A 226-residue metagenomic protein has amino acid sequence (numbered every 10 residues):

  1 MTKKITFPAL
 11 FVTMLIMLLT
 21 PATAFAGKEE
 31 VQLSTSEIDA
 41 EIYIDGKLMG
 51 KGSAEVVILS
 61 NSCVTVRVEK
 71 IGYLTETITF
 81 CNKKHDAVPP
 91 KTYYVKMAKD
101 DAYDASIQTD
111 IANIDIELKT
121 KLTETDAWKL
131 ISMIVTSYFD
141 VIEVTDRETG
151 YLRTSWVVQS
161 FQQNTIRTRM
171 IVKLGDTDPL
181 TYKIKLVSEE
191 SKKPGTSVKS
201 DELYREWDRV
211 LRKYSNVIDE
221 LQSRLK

Functional and structural regions predicted by a protein language model:
M1-V12: Bacterial N-terminal signal peptides that target proteins for export
I16-T23: C-terminal segment of classical bacterial N-terminal signal peptides
T23-F25, T75: Signal peptide processing junction and immediate N-terminal pro/mature segment of secreted/exported proteins
K28-T35: A short, amphipathic beta-strand motif
Q32, E41, T65-R67: Residue-level detector of beta-strand face positions
T35-I38, S60-S62: A short, compositionally biased
E37-G46: Short, ordered, surface-exposed loop/turn motifs in non-cytosolic proteins
K47, G52, V57-K226: Ser/Thr-rich, low-complexity intrinsically disordered terminal regions
